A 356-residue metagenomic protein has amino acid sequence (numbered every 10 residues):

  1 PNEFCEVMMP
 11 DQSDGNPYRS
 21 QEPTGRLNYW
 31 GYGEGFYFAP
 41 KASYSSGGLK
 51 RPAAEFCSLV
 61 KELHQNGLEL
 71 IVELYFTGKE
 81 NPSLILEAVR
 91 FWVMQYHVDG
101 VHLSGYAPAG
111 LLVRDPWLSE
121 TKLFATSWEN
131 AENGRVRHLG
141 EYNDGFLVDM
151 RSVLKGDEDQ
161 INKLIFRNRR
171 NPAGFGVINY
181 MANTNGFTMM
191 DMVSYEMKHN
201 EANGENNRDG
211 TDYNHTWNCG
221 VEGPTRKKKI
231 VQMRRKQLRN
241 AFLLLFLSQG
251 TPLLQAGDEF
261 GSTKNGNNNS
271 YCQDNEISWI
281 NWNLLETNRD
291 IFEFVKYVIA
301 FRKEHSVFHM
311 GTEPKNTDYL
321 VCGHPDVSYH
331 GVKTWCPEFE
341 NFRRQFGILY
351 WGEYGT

Functional and structural regions predicted by a protein language model:
P1-V7, L74-K79, S104-A109, T126-A131 (+3 more regions): Short, solvent-exposed turn/loop segments enriched in Gly/Ser/Thr/Pro and often Arg
M8-Q65, F76-Q95, H199-G223, D274-I277: Aromatic- and acidic-residue-enriched carbohydrate-binding clefts of CAZyme catalytic domains
A42-G47, K79-N81, K228-M233, L285-E286 (+1 more regions): Short, contiguous acidic/charged loop-to-helix segments that flank catalytic cores in large enzymes
R51-E55, L84, I230-Q237, D290: Soluble or luminal CAZymes and related metallo-dependent hydrolases
A54-N133, V148-D149: Active-site neighborhood of glycoside hydrolase catalytic domains
V60, V89-V93, V113, R151 (+3 more regions): Non-transmembrane alpha-helical segments in soluble domains of secreted/periplasmic/extracellular proteins
H97, A109, V113-A256, F260-G261 (+4 more regions): Conserved alpha/beta catalytic core and glycan-binding cleft of carbohydrate-active enzymes
L238-G266, N288-G355: Glycan-recognition and catalytic regions of carbohydrate-active enzymes
